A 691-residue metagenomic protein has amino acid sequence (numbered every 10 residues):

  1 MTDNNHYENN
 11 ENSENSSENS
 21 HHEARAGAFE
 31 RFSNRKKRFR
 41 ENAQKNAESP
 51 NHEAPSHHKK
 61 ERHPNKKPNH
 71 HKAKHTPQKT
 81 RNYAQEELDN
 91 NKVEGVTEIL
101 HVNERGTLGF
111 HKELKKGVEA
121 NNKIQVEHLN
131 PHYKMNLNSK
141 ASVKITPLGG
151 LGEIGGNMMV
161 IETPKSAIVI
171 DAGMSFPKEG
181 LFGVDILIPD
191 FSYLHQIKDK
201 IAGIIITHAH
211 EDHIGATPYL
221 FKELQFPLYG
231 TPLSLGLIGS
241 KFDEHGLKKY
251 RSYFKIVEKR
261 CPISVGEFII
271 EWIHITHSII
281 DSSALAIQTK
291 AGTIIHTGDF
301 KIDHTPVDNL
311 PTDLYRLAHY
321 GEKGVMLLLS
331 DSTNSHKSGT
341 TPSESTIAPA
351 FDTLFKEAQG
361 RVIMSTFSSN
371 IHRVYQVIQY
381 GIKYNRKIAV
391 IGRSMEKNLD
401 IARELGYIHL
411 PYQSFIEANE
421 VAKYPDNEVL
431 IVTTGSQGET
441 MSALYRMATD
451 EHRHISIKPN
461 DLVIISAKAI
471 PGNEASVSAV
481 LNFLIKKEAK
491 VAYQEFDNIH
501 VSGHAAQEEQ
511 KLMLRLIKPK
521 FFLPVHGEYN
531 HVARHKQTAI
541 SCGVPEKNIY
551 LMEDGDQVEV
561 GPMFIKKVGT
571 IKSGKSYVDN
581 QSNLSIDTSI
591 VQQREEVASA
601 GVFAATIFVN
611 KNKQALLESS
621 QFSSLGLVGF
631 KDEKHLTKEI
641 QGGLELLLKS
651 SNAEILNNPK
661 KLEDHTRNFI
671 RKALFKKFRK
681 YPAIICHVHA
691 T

Functional and structural regions predicted by a protein language model:
M1-E119, K123: Intrinsically disordered, low-complexity RNA-associated tracts
L100-I205, H210-Y424, S442-S456, A475-V477: His/Asp/Glu-rich metal-coordinating catalytic cores of metallo-dependent phosphodiesterases/hydrolases acting on
I145-P147, F254-I256, L327-L329, V463 (+3 more regions): Conserved beta-strand scaffold positions in the cores of enzyme catalytic domains, especially in NTP/NDP-utilizing
T146, E162, E271, V432-T433 (+3 more regions): Residues in well-ordered beta-strands of folded domains
F242, A539, L674: Conserved hydrophobic residues forming the short capping helix/wall of the S-adenosyl-L-methionine
E267, S282-A284, V602-A604, I684-C686: Broad gene-expression machinery/nucleic-acid interaction feature
H336-S466, I470-L656, E663-D664, N668: Hard-cation-handling environments
I655-E663, R667-T691: C-terminal tails and terminal domains of large nucleic-acid-associated and other macromolecular-machine proteins
